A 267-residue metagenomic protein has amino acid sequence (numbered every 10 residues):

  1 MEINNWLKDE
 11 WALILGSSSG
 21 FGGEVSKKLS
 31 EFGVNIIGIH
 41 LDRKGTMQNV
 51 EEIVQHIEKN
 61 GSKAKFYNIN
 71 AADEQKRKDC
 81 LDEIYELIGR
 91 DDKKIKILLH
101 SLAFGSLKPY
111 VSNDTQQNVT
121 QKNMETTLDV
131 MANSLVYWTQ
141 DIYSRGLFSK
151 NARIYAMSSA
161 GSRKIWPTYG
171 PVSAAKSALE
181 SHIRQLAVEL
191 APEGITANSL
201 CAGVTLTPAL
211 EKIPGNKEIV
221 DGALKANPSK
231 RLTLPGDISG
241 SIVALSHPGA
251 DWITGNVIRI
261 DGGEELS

Functional and structural regions predicted by a protein language model:
E2-L41: Canonical Rossmann dinucleotide-binding motif of NAD(H)/NADP(H)-dependent dehydrogenases/reductases, specifically
N49, T168-P171, P192, S199-N227 (+1 more regions): A glycine/serine/threonine-rich, flexible loop-to-helix segment that serves as the NAD(P) cofactor-binding "lid"
I57-Q75: Rossmann-fold cofactor-recognition segment
A103-P192, V204-T205: Catalytic loop of short-chain dehydrogenase/reductase
A191, T196, I253-G255: Short, small/polar-rich loop/turn modules that mediate ligand/substrate recognition or access, typified
T196-L206, S246, R259-D261: Conserved SDR Rossmann-fold cofactor-binding beta-strand/turn motif
N227-I238, G249: A conserved structural motif in NAD(P)-dependent oxidoreductases
I242-V243, T254-S267: Short C-terminal tail/terminal secondary-structure segment of NAD(P)H-dependent dehydrogenase/reductase domains
